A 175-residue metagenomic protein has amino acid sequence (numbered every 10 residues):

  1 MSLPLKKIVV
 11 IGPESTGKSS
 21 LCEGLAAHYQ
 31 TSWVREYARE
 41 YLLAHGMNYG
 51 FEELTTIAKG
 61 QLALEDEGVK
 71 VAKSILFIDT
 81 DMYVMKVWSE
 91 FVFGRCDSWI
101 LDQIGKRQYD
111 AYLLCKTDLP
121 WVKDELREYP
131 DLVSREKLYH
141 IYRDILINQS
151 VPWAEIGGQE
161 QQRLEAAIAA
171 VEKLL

Functional and structural regions predicted by a protein language model:
M1-L5: Phosphate-binding P-loop
V10: Hydrophobic anchor at the beta1->P-loop junction of P-loop NTPases
E14: The conserved Walker
K18: Conserved lysine of the Walker
E23-D66: Conserved substrate/cofactor phosphate-moiety recognition/catalytic segment in nucleotide-dependent phosphotransferases
N48-F93: Conserved nucleotide-sensing/catalytic segment adjacent to the nucleotide-binding pocket in NTP-handling enzymes
F93-E160, I168: A glycine- and Lys/Arg-enriched "phosphate-lid" helix/loop adjacent to the NTP-binding pocket of small-molecule kinases
